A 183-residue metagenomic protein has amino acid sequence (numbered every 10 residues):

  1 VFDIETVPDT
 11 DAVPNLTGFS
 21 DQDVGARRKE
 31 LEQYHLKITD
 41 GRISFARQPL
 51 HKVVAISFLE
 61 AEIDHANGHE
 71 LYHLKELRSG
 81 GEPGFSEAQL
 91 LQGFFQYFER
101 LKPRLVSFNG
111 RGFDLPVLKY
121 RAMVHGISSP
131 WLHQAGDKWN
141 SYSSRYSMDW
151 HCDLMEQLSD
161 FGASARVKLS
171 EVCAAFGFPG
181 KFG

Functional and structural regions predicted by a protein language model:
V1-Y97: Conserved RNase H-like, two-metal-ion catalytic cores of nucleic-acid enzymes
H51-G84, L91, Q96-G183: Metal-dependent phosphoesterase core characteristic of DEDDh/y 3'-5' exonuclease domains
